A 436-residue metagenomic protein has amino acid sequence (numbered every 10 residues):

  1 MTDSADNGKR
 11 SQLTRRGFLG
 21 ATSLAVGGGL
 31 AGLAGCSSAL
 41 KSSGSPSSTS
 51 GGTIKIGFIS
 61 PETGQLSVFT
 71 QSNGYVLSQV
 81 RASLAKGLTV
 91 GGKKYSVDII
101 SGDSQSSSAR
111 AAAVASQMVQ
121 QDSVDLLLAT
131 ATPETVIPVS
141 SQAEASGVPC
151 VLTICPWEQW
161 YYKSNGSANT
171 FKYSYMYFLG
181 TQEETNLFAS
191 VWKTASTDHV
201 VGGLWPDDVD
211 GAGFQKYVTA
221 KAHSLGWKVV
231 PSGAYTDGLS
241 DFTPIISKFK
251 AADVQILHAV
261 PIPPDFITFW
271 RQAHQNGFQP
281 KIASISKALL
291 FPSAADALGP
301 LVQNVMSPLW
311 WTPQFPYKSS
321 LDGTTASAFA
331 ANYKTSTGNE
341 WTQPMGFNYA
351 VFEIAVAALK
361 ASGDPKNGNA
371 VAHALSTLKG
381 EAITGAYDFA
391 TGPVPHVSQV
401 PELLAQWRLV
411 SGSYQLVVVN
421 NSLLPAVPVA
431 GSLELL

Functional and structural regions predicted by a protein language model:
M1-L13, L24-L30: N-terminal secretory signal peptides
S37-A39: Bacterial signal peptide processing site
S43-T49, V68-Y75, G87-K163, Y235-F242 (+1 more regions): Beta-alpha junction/loop-to-helix N-cap segments that form part of ligand/metal-binding clefts
G57-V80, G102-A109, A131-T132, L204-G213 (+3 more regions): Extracytoplasmic "Venus flytrap"
V124-G233, K281-S307: Extracytoplasmic ligand/sensor domains, especially the bilobed periplasmic-binding protein
A273-Y349, S422-A426, A430-L435: Extracellular/periplasmic periplasmic-binding protein-like sensory domains
Q303, L378-L436: Solvent-exposed, acidic/polar segments of extracytosolic/periplasmic ligand-binding ectodomains
K360-H373: Short, charged, surface-exposed loops that flank catalytic or proteolytic processing sites
